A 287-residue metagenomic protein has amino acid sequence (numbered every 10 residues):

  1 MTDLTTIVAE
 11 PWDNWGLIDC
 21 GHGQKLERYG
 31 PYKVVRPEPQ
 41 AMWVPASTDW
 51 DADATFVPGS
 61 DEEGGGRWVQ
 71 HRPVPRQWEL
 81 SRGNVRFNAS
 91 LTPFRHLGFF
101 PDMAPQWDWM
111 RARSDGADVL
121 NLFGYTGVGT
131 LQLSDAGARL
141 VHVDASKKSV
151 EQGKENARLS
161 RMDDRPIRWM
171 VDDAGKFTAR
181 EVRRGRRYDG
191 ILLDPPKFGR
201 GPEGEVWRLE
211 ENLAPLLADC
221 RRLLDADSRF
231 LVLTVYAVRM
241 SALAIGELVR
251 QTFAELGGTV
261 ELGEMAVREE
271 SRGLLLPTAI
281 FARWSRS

Functional and structural regions predicted by a protein language model:
P11-E27, V34-F99, D108: Non-catalytic substrate-recognition/targeting regions of SAM-dependent transferases
F100-G116: Conserved alpha-helix/loop element of class I SAM-dependent methyltransferases that forms part of the SAM/SAH-binding
D115-Y125: Conserved class I S-adenosyl-L-methionine
T126-A138: Conserved SAM-binding loop of SAM-dependent methyltransferases across substrates and taxa, primarily the Class I
R139-A145: Conserved SAM-binding motif I beta-strand of class I
S146-L192: S-adenosyl-L-methionine
E211-D227: A short glycine-rich, Lys/Arg-flanked "PGG" loop and its adjoining helix->strand segment in the class I
S228-S287: C-terminal catalytic and target-recognition region of SAM-dependent MTase-like enzymes, primarily methyltransferases
